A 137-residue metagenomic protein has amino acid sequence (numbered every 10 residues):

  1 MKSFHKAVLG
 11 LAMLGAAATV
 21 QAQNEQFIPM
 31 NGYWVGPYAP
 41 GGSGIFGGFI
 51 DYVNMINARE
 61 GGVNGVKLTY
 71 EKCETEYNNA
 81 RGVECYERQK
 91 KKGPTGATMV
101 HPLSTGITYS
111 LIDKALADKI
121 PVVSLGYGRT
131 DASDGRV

Functional and structural regions predicted by a protein language model:
M1-V8: Bacterial N-terminal signal peptides that target proteins for export
V8-A16: Bacterial N-terminal signal peptides
A16-A22: Sec/Tat signal peptide C-region and signal peptidase I cleavage site
Q26-V53, C73-A80, S104: Extracytoplasmic "Venus flytrap"
G32-Y38, V53-E60, Q89-G93, A115: Sec/Tat-exported extracytoplasmic proteins
G47, A80, P94-V137: Extracytoplasmic ligand/sensor domains, especially the bilobed periplasmic-binding protein
G47-Y70: Signal peptide-proximal N-terminal region of secreted/periplasmic/extracellular or secretory-lumen proteins
K72, E76-A97: Short, well-structured alpha-helical segments in soluble
